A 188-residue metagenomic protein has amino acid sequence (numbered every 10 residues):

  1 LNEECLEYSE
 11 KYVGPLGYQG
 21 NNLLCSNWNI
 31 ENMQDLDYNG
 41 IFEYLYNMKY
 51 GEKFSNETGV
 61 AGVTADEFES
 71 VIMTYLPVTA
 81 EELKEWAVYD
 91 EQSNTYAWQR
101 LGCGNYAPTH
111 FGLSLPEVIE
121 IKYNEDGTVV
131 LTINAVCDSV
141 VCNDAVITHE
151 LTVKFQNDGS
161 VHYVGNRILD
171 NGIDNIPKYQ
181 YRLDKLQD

Functional and structural regions predicted by a protein language model:
L1-D188: Mature, Sec-exported extracytoplasmic domains of Gram-positive
